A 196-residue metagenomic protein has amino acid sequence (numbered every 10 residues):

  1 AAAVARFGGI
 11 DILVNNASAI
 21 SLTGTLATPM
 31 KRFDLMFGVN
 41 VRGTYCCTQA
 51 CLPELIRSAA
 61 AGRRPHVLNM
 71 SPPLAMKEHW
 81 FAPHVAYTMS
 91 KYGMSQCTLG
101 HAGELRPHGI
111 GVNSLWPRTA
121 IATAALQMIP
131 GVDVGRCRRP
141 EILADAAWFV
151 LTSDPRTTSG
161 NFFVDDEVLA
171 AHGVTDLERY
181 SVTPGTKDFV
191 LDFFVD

Functional and structural regions predicted by a protein language model:
A1-G8: Conserved amphipathic alpha-helix within the SDR
G9, S95-L99, L105-P117, R156-F163: Conserved Rossmann-fold SDR core element
N16-L22: Conserved NAD(P)H cofactor-binding loop of Rossmann-fold oxidoreductase domains
G24-T25, P29-L35: Substrate-binding pocket helix/loop in short-chain dehydrogenase/reductase
T48-Q49, L99: A short, exposed helix-loop element centered on a Lys and neighboring polar residues
I56-P107, T119-I121: Catalytic loop of short-chain dehydrogenase/reductase
S114-L115, G131-D196: C-terminal helical subdomain
